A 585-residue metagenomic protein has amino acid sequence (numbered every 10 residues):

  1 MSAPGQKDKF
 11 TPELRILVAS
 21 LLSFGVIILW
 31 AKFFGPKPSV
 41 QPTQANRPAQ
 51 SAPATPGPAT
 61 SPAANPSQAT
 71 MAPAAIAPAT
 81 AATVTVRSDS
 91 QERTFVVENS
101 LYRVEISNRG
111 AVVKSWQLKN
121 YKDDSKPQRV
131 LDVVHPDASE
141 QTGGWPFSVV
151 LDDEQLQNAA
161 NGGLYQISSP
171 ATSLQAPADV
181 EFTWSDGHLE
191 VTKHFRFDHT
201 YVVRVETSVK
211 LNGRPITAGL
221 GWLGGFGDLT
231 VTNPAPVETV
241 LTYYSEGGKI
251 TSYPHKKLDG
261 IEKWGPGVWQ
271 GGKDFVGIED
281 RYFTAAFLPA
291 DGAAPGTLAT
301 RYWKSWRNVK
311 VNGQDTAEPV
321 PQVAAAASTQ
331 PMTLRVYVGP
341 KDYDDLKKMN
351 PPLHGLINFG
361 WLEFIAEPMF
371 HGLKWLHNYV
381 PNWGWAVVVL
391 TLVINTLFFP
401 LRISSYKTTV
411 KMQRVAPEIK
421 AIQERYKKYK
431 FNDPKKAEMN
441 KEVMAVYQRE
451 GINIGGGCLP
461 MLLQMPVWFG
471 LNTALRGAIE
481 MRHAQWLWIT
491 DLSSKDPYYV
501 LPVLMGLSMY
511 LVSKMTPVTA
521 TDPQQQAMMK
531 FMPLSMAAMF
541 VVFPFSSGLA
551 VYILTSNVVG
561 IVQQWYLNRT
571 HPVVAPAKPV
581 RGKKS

Functional and structural regions predicted by a protein language model:
M1-Q50, I106, E206-K210, W222-V237 (+4 more regions): Helix-loop-helix
S2, K32-H135, D186, G582-S585: Juxtamembrane extramembrane loops of integral membrane proteins
A3, F10, I16, P78-A81 (+7 more regions): Short secondary-structure boundary micro-motifs
T11, V86, Q91, E98 (+2 more regions): General structural signal for secondary-structure boundaries
P66-P73, A79-A82, A159, S169-Q175 (+3 more regions): Generic detector of short, locally flexible boundary/turn motifs and exposed helical patches
A81-V84, Q91-E92, S169-P170, E181-T183 (+3 more regions): Intrinsically disordered, low-complexity segments enriched in polar/charged residues with Gly/Pro, especially when
T94-G355: Soluble non-transmembrane domains of integral membrane proteins
